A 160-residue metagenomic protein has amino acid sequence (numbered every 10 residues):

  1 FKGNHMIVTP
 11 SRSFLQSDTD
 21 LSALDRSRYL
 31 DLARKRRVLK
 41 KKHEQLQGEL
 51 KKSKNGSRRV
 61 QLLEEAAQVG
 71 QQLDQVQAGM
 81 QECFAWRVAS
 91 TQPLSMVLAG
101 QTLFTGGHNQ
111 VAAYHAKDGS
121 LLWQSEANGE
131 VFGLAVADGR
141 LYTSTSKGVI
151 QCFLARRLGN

Functional and structural regions predicted by a protein language model:
F1-N160: Noncatalytic, solvent-exposed loop/strand surfaces of beta-propeller-type extracellular/periplasmic domains
